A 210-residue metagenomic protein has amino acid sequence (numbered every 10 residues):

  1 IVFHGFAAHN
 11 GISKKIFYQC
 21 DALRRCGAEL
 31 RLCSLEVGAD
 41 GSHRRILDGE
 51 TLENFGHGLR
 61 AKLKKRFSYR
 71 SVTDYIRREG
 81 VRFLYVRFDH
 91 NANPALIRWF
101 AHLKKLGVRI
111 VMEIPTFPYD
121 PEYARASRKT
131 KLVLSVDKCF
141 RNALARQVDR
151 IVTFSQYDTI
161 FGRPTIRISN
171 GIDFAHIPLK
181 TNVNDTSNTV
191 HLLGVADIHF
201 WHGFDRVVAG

Functional and structural regions predicted by a protein language model:
I1-A39, E79, R150, R206-A209: N-terminal subdomain of nucleotide-sugar transferases
F3-H4, F154, L192-A196: Short hydrophobic "strand-cap" motifs at the C-terminus of beta-strands
A8, D173, D197-G203: Nucleotide-sugar-dependent glycosyltransferase donor-binding/catalytic pocket residues
D21, R70, P94, R98-L106 (+2 more regions): Membrane-proximal helix-turn-helix segments that form the acceptor-binding/catalytic region of lipid-linked
A39-T73, V86, R125-L132: A short, charged, and often flexible helix/loop element on the N-terminal side of the glycosyltransferase catalytic
T73-P94, G107-V111: Short N-terminal targeting/anchoring amphipathic segment
Y157, G171: Carbohydrate-associated surface elements
V183-H202, V208-A209: Conserved donor-binding/catalytic core segment of Leloir-type glycosyltransferases
